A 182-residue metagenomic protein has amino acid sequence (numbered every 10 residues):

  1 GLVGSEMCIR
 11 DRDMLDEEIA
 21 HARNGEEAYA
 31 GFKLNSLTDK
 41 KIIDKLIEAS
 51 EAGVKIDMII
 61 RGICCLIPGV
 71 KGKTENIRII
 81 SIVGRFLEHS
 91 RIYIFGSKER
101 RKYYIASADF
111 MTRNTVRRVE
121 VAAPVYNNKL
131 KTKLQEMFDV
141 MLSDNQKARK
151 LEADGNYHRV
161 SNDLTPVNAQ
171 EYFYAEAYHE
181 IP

Functional and structural regions predicted by a protein language model:
L2-I9: Short, small-residue-biased leader/transition segments that mark boundaries at the very start of proteins
R10-P182: PLD/PLD-like phosphodiesterase catalytic module centered on the HKD motif
